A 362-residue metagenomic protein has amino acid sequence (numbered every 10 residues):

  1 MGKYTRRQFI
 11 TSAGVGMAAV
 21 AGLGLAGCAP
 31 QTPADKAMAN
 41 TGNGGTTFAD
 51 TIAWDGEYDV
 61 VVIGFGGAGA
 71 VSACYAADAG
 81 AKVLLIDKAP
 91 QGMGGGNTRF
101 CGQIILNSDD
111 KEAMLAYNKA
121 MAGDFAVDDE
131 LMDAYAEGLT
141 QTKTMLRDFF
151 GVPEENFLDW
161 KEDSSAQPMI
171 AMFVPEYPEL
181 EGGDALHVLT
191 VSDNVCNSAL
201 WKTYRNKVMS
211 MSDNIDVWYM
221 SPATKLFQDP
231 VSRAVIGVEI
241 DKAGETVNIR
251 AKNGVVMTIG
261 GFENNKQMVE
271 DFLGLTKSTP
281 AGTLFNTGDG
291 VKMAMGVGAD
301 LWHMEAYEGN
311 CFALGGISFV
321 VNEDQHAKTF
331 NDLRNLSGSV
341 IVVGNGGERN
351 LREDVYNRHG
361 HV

Functional and structural regions predicted by a protein language model:
G2, Q8-P30: N-terminal export signals
W54-G66: Beta1/beta-strand and adjacent pyrophosphate-binding region of the FAD-binding site in flavoprotein oxidoreductases
G56-Y58, G244-G254: Core beta-strand elements of the Rossmann-like FAD/NAD(P) dinucleotide-binding domain in flavoenzyme oxidoreductases
A79-T98: Glycine-rich FAD pyrophosphate-binding loop
G102-A136: Glycine-rich active-site loop/strand segments that organize a redox cofactor
E137-T246, K266, L314: Conserved redox-cofactor binding core of oxidoreductases
R250-S318: Glycine-rich loop(s) and the adjacent beta-strand/alpha-helix scaffold that form part
V291, D300-V362: An anion/pyrophosphate-binding glycine-rich loop and adjacent beta-alpha core in soluble alpha-beta enzymes
